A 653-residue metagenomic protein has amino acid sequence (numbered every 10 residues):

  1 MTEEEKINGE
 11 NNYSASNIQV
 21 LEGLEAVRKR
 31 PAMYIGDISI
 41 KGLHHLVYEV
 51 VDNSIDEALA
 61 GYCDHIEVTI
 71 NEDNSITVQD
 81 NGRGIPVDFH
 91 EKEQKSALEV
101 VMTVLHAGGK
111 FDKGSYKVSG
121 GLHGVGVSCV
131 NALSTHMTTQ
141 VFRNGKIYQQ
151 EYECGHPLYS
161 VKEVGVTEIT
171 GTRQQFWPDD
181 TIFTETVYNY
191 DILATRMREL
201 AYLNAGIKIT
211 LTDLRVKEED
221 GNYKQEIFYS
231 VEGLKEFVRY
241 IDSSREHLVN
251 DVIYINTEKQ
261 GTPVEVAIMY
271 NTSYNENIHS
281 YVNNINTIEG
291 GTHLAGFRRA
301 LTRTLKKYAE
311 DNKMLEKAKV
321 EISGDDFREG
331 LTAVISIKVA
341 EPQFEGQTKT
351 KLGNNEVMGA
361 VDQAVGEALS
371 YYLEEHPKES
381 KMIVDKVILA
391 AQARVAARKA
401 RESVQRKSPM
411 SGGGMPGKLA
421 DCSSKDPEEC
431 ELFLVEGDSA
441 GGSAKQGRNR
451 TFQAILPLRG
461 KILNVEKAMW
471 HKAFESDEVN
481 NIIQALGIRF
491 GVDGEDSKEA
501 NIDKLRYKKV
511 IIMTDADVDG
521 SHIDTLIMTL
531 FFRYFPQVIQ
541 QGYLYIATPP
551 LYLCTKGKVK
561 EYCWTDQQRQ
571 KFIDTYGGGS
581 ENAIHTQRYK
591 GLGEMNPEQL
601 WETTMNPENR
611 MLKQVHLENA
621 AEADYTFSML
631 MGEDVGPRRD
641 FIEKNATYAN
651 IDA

Functional and structural regions predicted by a protein language model:
T2-N17, L24, L46-Y48, D56-A58 (+14 more regions): GHKL-family ATPase ATP-binding module
K29-Y48: Conserved short strand/loop->alpha-helix "switch" segment adjacent to the catalytic nucleotide/phosphoryl-transfer site
G84-F89: A short glycine-centered beta->alpha linker in the GHKL/HATPase_c
H90-E91, L98: Short adenine-binding "F-helix/F-box" segment of the Bergerat
E91, E345-M358, Y562-Q568, F572-I573: Helical (often loop-to-helix) elements that flank the catalytic cores of nucleotide-handling enzymes
Q392-S411, D426-E431, G442, Q446-R448 (+2 more regions): C-terminal interaction appendages of subunits in large macromolecular complexes
